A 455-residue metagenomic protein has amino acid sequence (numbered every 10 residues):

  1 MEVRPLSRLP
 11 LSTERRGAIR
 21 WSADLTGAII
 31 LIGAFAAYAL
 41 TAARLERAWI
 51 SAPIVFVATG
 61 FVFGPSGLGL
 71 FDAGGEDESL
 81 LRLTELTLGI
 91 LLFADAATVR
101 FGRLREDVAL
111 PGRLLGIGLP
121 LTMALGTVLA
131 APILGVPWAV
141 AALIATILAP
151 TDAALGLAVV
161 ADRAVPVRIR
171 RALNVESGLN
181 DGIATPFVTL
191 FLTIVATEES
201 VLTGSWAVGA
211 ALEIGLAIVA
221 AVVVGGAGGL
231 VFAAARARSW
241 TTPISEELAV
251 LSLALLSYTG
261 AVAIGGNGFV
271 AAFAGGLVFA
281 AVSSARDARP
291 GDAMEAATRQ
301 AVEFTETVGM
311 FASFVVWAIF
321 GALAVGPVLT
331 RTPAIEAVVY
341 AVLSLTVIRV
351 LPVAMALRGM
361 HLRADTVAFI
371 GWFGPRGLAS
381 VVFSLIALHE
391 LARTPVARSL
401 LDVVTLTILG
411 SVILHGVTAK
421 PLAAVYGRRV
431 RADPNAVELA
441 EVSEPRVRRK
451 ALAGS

Functional and structural regions predicted by a protein language model:
M1-V3: A cross-taxon signal for low-complexity, glycine/charged-rich
P5-S455: Transmembrane helical cores of multi-pass secondary ion antiporters/exchangers
